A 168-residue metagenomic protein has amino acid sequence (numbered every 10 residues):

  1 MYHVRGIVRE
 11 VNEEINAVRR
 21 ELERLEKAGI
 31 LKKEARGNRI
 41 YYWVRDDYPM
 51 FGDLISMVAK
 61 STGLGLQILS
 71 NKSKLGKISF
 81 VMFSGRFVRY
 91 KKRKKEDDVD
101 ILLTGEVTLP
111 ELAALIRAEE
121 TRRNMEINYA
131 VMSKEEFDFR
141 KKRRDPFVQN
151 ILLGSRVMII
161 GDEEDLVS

Functional and structural regions predicted by a protein language model:
M1-E23, K27-F80, V88-E96, E106-S168: Catalytic core of pol beta-like nucleotidyltransferases
